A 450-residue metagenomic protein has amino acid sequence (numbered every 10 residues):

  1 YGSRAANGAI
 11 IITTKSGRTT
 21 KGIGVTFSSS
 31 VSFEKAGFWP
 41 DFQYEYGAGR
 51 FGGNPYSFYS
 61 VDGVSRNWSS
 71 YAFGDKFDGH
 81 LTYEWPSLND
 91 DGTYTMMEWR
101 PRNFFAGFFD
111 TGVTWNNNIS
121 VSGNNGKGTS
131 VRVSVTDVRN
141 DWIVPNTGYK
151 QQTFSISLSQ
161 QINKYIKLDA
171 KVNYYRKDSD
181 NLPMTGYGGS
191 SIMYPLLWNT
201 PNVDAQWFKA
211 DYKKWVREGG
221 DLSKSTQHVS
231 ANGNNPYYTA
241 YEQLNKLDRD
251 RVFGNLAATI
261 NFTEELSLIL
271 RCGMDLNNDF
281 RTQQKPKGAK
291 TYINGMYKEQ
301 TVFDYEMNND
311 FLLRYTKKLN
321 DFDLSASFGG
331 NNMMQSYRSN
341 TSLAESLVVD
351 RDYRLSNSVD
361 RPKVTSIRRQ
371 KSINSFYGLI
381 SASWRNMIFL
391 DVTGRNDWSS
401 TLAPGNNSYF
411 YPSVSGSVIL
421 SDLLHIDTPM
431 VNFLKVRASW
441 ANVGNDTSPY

Functional and structural regions predicted by a protein language model:
Y1-T26, T114-N118, T136-V138: A beta-strand signature from Gram-negative outer-membrane beta-barrel systems, especially the internal plug domain
I10, I119, F154-I156, G254-L256 (+5 more regions): Membrane-embedded beta-strands of outer-membrane beta-barrel proteins, especially the hydrophobic/small aromatic
T14, G123-N125, D137, Q160-Q161 (+8 more regions): Residue-level signature of outer-membrane beta-barrel architecture
T19-P101, W142-T147, T153, S157-R251 (+3 more regions): Surface-exposed loop/interface segments of Gram-negative outer-membrane beta-barrel transport/assembly proteins
S29, V135-D141, L390-S399: Transmembrane beta-strand segments that form the barrel wall of outer-membrane beta-barrel proteins
F108-T111, V121-G126: Outer-membrane beta-barrel initiation region
T114-N118, Y149-S155, S375, Y409-S413: Transmembrane beta-barrel architecture of outer membranes
P404-S408: Short glycine/threonine-rich loop-to-helix capping motif typified by GTGT followed within a few residues by an Asp-Pro
